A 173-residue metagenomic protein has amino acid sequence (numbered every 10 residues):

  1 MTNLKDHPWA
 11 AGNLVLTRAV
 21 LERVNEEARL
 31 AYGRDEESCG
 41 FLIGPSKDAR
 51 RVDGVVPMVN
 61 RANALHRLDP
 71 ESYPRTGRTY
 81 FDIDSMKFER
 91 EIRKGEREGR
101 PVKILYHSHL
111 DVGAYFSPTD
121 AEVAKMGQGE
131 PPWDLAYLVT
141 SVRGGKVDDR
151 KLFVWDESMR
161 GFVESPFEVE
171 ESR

Functional and structural regions predicted by a protein language model:
M1-V102, G113-R173: Conserved beta-strand-loop surface patch within small alpha/beta domains used for substrate/adaptor or ligand engagement
K103-H109: Active-site neighborhood of phospho(di)ester-bond hydrolases with catalytic His/Asp-centered motifs
